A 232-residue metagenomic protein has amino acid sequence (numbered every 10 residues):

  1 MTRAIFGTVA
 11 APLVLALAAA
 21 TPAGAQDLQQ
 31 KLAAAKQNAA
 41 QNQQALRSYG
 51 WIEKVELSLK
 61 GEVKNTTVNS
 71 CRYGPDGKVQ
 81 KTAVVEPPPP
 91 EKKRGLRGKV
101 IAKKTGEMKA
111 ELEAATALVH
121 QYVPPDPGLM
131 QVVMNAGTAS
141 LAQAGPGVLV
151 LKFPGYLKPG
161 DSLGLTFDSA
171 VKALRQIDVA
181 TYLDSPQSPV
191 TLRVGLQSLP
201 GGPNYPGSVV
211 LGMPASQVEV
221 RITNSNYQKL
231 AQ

Functional and structural regions predicted by a protein language model:
M1-G7: Positively charged n-region of N-terminal signal peptides that target proteins for export
V9-A18: Bacterial N-terminal signal peptides
T21-I52: N-terminal leader/targeting segments and the immediate start of mature chains
A33-Q41, K64, V85-P90: Flexible low-complexity loop/turn motifs enriched in small/helix-breaking residues
K36-Q37, W51, N135-T138, S162 (+2 more regions): Short structured motifs
R47-P88: N-terminal, post-signal-peptide region of Sec/Tat-exported proteins
V85-D161, Y182-P186: Flexible, processing/modification-adjacent segments and terminal tails in exported/periplasmic/extracellular proteins
G145-Q232: Gly/Pro-enriched, hydrophobic low-complexity segments that function as extracytoplasmic propeptides/linkers
